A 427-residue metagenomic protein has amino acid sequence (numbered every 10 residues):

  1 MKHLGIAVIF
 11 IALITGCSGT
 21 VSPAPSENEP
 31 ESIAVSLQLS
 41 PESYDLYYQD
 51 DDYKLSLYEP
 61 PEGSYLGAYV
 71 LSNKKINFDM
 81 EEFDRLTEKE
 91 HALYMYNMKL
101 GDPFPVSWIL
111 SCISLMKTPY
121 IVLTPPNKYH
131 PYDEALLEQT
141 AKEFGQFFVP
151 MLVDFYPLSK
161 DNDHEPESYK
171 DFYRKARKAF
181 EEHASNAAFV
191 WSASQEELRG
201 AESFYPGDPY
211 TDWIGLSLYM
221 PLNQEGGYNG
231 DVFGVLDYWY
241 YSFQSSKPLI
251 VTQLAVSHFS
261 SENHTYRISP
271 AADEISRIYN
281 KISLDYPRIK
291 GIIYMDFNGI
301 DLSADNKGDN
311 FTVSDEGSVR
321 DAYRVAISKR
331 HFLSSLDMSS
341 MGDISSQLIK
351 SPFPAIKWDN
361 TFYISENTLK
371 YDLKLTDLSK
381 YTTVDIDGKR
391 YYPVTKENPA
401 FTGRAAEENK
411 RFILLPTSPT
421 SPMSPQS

Functional and structural regions predicted by a protein language model:
L13-G16: C-terminal motif of bacterial Sec signal peptides marking the signal peptidase cleavage site
T20-S22, M338-S427: Primary recognition of N-terminal secretory signal peptides and signal-anchoring hydrophobic helices
A24-P25, E29-D45, E62-G67, L71 (+2 more regions): Substrate-binding cleft of secreted/luminal carbohydrate-active enzymes
Y65, H91-M95, T118-V122, P150-D154 (+4 more regions): Structural preference for beta-strand elements that scaffold enzyme active sites
Y65-E143, E274, K281, Y286 (+3 more regions): N-terminal carbohydrate-binding/catalytic regions of secreted carbohydrate-active enzymes
G67-V70, R177-G200, K247-S260, I289-F297: Aromatic-lined carbohydrate-recognition surfaces of secreted/lumenal glycan-active proteins
S107-T124, Y219-S260: Glycoside hydrolase catalytic-domain groove-lining segments
D133-T211, S217-D237, E262-Y266, P270 (+1 more regions): Active-site cleft segment of glycoside hydrolase catalytic domains centered on the general acid/base Glu
